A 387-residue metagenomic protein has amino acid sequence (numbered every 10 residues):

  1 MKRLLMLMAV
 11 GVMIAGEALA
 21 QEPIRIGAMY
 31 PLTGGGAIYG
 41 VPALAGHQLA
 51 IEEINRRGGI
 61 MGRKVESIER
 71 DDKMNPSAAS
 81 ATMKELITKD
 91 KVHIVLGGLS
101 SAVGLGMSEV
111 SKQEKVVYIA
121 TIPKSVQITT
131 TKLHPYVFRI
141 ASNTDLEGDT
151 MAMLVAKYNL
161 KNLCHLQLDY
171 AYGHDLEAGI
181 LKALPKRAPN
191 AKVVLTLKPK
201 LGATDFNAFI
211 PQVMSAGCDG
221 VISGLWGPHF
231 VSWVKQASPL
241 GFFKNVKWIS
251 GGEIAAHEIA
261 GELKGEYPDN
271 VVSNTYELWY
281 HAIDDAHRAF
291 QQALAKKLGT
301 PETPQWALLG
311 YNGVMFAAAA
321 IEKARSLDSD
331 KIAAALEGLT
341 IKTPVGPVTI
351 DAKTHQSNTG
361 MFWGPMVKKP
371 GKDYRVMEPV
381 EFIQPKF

Functional and structural regions predicted by a protein language model:
I14-A20: Sec/Tat signal peptide C-region and signal peptidase I cleavage site
I24, L44-S67, P185-A191: Signal peptide-proximal N-terminal region of secreted/periplasmic/extracellular or secretory-lumen proteins
I24, T340-F387: Solvent-exposed, acidic/polar segments of extracytosolic/periplasmic ligand-binding ectodomains
I24-Q48, R70-S77, L99-S100, L166-H174 (+2 more regions): Extracytoplasmic "Venus flytrap"
I38-A45, R57-I128, I140, P199-F206 (+2 more regions): Beta-alpha junction/loop-to-helix N-cap segments that form part of ligand/metal-binding clefts
A79, I140-N162, D175, A203-N207 (+4 more regions): Hydrophobic alpha-helical segments within soluble ligand-binding/sensing domains
K91-T196, K247-S273: Extracytoplasmic ligand/sensor domains, especially the bilobed periplasmic-binding protein
V234-Y311, E322-L327, M366-K386: Extracellular/periplasmic periplasmic-binding protein-like sensory domains
